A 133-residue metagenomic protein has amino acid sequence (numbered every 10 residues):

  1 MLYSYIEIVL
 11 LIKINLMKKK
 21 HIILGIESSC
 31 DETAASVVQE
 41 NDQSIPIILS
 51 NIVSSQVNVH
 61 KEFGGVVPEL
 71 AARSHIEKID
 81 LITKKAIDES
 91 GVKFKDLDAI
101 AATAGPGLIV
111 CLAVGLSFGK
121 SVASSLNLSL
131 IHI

Functional and structural regions predicted by a protein language model:
Y3-K13: Short, positively charged and aromatic/hydrophobic N-terminal segments
Y3-S4, K19-H21: Short, basic/polar N-terminal leader/transit segment immediately after the initiator methionine
H21-D96, A102-I109, A113, L128: N-terminal beta-alpha supersecondary unit
Q39, K120, S124: Short, well-ordered alpha-helices that flank and scaffold nucleotide-derived cofactor binding pockets
I131-I133: Conserved small/polar residues in nucleotide/adenosyl-binding loops
